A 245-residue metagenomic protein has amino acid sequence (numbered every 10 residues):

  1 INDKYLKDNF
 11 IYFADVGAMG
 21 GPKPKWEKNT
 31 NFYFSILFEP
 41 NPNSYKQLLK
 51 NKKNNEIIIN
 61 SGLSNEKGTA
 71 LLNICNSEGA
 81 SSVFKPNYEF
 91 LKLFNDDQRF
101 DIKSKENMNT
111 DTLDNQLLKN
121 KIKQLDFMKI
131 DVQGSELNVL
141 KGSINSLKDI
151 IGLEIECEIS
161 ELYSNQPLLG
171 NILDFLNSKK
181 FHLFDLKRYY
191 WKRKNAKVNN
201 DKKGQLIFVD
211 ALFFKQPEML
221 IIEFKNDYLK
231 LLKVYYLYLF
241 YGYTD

Functional and structural regions predicted by a protein language model:
I1-D245: Phosphate/nucleotide-binding beta-alpha loop and adjacent structural elements of enzyme active sites
